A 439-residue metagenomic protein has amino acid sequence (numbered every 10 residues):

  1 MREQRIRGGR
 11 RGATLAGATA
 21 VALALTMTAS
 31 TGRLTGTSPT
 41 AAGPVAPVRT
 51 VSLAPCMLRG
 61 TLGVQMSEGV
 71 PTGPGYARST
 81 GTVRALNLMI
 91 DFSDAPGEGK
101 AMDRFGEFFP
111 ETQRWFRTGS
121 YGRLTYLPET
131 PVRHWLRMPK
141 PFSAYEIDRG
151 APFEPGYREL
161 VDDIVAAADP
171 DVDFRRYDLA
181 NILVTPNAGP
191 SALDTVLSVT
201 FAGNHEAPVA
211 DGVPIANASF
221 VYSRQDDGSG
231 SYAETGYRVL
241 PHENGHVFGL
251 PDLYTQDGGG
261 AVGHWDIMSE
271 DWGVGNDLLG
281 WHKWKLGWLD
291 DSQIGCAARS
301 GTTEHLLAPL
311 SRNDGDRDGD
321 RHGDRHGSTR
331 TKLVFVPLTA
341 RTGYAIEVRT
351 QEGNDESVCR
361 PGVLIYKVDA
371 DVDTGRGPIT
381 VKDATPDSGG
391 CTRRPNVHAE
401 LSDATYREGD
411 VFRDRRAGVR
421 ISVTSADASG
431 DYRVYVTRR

Functional and structural regions predicted by a protein language model:
R2-E3, G32, L58, D211-R224 (+2 more regions): Non-catalytic C-terminal accessory/binding modules of secreted extracellular proteins
E3-T35: Secretory targeting and sorting signals
L34-Y232, P241, V411, S422: Zn2+-dependent metallopeptidase catalytic core
D94-K100, G275-L279, N354-E356, T374: Short, solvent-exposed loop/turn elements at domain surfaces
F174, L179-N181, N187-D355: Extracellular hydrolytic enzyme modules, especially secreted metalloproteases of the metzincin/thermolysin-like class
